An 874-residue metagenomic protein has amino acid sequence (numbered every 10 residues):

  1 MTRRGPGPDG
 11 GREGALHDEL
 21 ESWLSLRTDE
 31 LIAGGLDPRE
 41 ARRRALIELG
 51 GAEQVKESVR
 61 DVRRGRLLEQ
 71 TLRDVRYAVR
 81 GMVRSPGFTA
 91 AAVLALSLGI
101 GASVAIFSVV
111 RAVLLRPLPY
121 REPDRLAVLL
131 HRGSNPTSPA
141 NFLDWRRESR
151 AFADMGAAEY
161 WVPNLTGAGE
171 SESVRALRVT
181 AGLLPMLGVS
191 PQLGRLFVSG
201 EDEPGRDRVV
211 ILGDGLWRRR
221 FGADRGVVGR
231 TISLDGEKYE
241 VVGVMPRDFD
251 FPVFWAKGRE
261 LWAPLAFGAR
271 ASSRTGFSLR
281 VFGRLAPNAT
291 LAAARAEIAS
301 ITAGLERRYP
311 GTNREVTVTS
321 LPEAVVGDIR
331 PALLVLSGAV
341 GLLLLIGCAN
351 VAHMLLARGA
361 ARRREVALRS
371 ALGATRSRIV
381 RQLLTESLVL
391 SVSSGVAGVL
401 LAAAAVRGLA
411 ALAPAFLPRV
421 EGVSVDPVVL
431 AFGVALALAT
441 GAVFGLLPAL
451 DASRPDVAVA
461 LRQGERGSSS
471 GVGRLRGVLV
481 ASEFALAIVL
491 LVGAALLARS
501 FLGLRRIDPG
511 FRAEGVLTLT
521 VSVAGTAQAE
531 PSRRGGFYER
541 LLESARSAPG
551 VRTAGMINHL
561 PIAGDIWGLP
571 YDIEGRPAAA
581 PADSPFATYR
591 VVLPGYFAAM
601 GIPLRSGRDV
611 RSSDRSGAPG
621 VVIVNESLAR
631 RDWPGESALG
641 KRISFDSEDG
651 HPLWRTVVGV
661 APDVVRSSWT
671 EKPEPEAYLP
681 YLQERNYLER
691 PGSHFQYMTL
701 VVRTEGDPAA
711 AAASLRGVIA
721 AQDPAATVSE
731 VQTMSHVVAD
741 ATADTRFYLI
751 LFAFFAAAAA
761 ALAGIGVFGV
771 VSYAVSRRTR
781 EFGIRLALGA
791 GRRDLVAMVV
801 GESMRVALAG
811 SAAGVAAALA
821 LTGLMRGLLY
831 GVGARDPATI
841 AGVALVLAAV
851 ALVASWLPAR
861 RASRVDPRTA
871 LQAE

Functional and structural regions predicted by a protein language model:
M1-L94, R284-A286, A303-R307, A458-G471 (+3 more regions): Negatively charged linear elements and acidic catalytic determinants
V59-A90, L321-V326, M354-R381, T385 (+3 more regions): Alpha-helical transmembrane segments of integral membrane proteins
S85-V113, P117, I346-A349, V392-V396 (+5 more regions): Short, strongly hydrophobic transmembrane alpha-helices
I106-V109, A352, L388-V457, R499-S500 (+1 more regions): Small-residue-rich transmembrane alpha-helices
V110-V128, W255-A269, G311-N313, T317-G327 (+6 more regions): Short juxtamembrane loops and helix-capping segments at transmembrane helix boundaries of multi-pass membrane proteins
L118-V162, F277-F282, E297, D508-P570: Membrane-proximal extracellular/periplasmic loop immediately following the first transmembrane helix
V162, R175-S199, R208-L334, R407 (+5 more regions): Mid-to-C-terminal secondary-structure elements that act as membrane-proximal/extracytoplasmic interface segments
G347-S391, E465, I765-A807, S811 (+3 more regions): Interfacial "coupling" helices/loops that link adjacent transmembrane helices in transporter permeases
